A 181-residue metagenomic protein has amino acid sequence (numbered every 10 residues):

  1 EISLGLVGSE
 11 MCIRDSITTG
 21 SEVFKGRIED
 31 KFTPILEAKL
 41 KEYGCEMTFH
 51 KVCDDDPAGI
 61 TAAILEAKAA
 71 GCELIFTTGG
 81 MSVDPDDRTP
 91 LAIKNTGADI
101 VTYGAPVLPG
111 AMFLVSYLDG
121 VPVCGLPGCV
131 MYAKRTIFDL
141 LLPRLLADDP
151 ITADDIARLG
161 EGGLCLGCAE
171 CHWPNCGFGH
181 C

Functional and structural regions predicted by a protein language model:
E1, G26, I60: Metallocofactor- and cofactor-centric catalytic cores in central/energy metabolism, strongly enriched
E1-S3, C176-C181: SAM-dependent methyltransferases
I2-G8, I13: Single conserved hydrophobic/aromatic residue that forms the stacking wall/gate of nucleotide- or nucleobase-binding
E10, I35-E37, T61-A62: Short hydrophobic/aromatic-rich motifs at helix boundaries and adjacent loops
R14-F24: Short beta-strand segments enriched in small/hydrophobic residues
S21, K31, C45-G177: Short glycine/threonine-rich loop/turn motifs
R27-K41: Short, solvent-exposed amphipathic alpha-helices that sit in or adjacent to ligand/effector-binding or catalytic
